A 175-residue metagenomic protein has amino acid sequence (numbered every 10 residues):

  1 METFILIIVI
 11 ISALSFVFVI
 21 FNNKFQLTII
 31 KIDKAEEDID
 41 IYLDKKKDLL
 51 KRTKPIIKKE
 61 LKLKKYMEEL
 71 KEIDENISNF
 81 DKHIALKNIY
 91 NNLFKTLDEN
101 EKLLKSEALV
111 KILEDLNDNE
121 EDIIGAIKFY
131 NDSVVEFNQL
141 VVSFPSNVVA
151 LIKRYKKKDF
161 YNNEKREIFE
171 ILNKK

Functional and structural regions predicted by a protein language model:
E2-K175: A helix-centric hydrophobic-segment signal that preferentially recognizes long, alpha-helical stretches used
